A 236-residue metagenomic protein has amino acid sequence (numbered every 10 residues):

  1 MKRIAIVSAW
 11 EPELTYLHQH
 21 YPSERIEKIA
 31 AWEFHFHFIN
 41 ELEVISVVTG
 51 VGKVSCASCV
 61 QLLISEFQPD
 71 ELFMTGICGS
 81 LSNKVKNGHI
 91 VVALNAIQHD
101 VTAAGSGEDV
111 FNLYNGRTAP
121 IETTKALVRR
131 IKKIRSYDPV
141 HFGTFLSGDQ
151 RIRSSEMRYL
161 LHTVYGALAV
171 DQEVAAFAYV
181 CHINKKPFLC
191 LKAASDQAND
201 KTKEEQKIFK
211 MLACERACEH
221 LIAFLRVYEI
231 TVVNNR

Functional and structural regions predicted by a protein language model:
M1-Q61, E66-F67: N-terminal short beta-loop-beta anion/metal-coordinating cradle
V44-T49, F142-L146, L191: Active-site-proximal beta-strand elements of phosphoester/diester hydrolases
C59, L63, L127-R130, C214-F224: Short, well-ordered amphipathic alpha-helical segments that serve as non-catalytic structural scaffolds within diverse
Q68-F73: Proline-aspartate-enriched helix->loop->beta-strand connector
L81-Y165: Mid-sequence, gly/pro-rich, charge-dense loop/helix-turn segments that line enzyme active sites
R151-K203: A C-terminal functional module that forms or caps the active site or interfaces directly with catalytic machinery
A198-R236: His/Asp/Glu-rich mid-to-C-terminal helical/loop segments that flank catalytic regions of hydrolases
